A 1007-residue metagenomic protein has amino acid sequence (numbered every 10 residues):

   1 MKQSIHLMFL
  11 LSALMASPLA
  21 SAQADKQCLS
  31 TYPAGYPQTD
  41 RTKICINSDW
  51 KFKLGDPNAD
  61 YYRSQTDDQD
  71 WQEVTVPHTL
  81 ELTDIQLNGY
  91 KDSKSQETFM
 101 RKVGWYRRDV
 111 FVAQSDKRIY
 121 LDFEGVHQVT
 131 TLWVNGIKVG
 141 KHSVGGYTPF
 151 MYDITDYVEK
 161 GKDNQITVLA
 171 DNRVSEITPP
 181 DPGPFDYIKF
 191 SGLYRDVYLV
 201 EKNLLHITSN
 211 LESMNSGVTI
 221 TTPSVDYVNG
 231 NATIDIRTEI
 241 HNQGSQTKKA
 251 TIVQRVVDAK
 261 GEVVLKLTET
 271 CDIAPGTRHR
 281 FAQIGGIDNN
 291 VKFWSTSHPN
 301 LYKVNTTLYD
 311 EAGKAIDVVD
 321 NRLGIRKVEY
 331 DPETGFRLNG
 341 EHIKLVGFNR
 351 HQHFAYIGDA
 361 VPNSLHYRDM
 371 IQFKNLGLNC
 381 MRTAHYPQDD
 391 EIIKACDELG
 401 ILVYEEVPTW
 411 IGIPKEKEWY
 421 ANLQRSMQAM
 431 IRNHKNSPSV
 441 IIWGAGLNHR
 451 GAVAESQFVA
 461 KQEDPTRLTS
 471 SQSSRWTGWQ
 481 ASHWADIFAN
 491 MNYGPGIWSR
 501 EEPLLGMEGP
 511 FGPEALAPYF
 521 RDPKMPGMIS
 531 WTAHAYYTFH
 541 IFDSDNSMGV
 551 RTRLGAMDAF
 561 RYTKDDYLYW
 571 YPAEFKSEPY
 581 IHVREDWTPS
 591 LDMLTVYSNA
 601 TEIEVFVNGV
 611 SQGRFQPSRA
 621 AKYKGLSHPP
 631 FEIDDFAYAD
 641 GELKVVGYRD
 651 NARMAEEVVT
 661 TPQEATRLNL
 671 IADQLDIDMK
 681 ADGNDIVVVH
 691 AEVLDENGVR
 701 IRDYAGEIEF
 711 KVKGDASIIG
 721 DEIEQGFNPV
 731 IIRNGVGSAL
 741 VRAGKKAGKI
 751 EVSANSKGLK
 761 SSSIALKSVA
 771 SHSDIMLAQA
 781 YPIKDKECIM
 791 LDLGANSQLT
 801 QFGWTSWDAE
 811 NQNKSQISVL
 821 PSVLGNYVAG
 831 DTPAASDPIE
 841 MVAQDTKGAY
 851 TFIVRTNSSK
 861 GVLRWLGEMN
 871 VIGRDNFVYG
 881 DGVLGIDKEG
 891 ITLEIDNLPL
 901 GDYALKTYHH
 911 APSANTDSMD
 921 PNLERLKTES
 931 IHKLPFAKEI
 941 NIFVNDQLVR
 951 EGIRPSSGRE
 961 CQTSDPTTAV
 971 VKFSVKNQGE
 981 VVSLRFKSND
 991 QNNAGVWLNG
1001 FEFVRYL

Functional and structural regions predicted by a protein language model:
Y32-P37, K51-P57, Q96, R101-N210 (+7 more regions): Accessory beta-strand-rich segments of carbohydrate-active enzymes
C45-D49, K53-G55, Y61-Y62, D68-W71 (+2 more regions): Low-complexity, Gly/Ser/Thr/Pro- and Asn/Asp-enriched, turn/coil-prone segments that serve as flexible N-terminal
E81-V112, D116-F123, H127-N135, G140-S143 (+5 more regions): Active-site-adjacent substrate/metal-binding segments within catalytic domains of carbohydrate-active enzymes
W133-Q165, L169-G183, A274-W294, A360 (+8 more regions): Beta-strand-rich ligand-recognition modules
I177, V263-S297, G313-A315, V319 (+4 more regions): Extended, well-structured beta-strand/loop surface patches that form recognition or cofactor-anchoring regions within
S216, K576-M593, N599-A600, M654-V688 (+3 more regions): Short S/T/G/P-enriched beta-strand
I236-I240, T307, V596-S598, V646 (+3 more regions): Beta-strand-rich structural segments
R237, M370-F373, C380-E574, E578-M593: Substrate-binding/catalytic cleft of secreted carbohydrate-active enzymes, primarily glycoside hydrolases
